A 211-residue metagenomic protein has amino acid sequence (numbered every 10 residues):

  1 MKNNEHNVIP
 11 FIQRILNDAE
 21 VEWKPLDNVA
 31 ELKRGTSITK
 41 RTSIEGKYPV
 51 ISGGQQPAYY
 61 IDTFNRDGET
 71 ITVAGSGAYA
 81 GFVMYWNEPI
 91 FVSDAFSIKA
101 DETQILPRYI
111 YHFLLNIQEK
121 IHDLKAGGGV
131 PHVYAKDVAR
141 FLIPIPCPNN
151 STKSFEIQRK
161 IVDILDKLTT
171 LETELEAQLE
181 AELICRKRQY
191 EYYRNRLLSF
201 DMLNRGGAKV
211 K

Functional and structural regions predicted by a protein language model:
M1-K211: Charged, alpha-helix-forming regions
